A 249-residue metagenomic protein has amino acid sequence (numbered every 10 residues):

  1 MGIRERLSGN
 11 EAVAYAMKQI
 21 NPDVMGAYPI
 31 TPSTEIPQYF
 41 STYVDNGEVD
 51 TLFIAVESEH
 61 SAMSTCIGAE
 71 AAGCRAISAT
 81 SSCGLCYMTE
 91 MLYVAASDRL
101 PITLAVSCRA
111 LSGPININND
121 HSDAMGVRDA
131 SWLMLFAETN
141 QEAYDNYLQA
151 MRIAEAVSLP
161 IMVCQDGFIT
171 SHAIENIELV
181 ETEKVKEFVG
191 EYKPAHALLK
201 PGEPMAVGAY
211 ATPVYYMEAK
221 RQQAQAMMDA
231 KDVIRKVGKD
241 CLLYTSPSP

Functional and structural regions predicted by a protein language model:
M1-G126, S131, L148, G167-F168: Thiamine diphosphate
G2, Y244-P249: Conserved small/polar residues in nucleotide/adenosyl-binding loops
G2-L7, F136, K231-R235: Short acidic-aromatic active-site loops that bind/stabilize oxyanions
G9, Y28, P32, E142 (+3 more regions): Short, contiguous, pocket-lining structural segments that sit at or immediately flank catalytic/ligand-binding sites
P29, P101, P160, P247-P249: Proline-centered helix-kink/hinge sites
N118-G167, L179: Conserved thiamine diphosphate
I161-S246: Conformationally flexible catalytic loops at phosphate/diphosphate-handling active centers
